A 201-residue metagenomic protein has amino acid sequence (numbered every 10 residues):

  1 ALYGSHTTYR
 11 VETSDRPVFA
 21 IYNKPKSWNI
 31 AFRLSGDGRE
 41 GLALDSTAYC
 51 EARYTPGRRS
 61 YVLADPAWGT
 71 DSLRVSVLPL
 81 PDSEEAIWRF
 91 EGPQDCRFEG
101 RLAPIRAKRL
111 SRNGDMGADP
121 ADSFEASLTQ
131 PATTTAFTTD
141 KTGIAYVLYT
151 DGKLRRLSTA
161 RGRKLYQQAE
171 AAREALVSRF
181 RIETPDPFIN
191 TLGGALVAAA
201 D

Functional and structural regions predicted by a protein language model:
A1-D201: Terminal accessory carbohydrate-recognition/targeting modules of carbohydrate-active enzymes
